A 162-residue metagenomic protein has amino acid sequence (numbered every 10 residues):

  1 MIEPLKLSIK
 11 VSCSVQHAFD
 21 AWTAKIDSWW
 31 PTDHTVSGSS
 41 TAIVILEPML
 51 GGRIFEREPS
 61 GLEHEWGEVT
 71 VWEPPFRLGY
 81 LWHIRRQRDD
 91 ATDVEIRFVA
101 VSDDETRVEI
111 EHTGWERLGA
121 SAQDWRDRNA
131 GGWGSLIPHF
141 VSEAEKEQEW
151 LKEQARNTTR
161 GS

Functional and structural regions predicted by a protein language model:
M1-T41, S162: Hydrophobic ligand-binding cavity/cleft-lining segments
S8-S12, E47, R97: Generic structural detector for well-ordered beta-strands
I9, I110-H112: Short, hydrophobic/aromatic-enriched beta-strand segments in well-ordered soluble domains
A18-W22, I54, V69, L78-Y80 (+3 more regions): Hydrophobic pocket/interface hotspot
T23-H34, P48-S60: Short, solvent-exposed helix-to-loop capping segments enriched in aromatics
W29-W30, W72, W82, W133: Tryptophan-centric aromatic hotspots in well-structured domains and transmembrane helices
I45, F55-E105, T113: Hydrophobic-ligand binding "helix-grip"
G114-S162: A conserved amphipathic terminal alpha-helix motif
